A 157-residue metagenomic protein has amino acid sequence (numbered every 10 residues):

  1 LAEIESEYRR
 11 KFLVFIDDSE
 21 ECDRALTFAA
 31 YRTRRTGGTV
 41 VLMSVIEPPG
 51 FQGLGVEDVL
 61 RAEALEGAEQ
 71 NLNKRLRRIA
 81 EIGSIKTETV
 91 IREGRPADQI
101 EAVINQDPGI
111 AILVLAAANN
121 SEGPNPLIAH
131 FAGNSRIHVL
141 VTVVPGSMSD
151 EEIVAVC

Functional and structural regions predicted by a protein language model:
L1-E3, I104-C157: Gly/Ser-rich helix-loop-strand patches that form or flank binding pockets for ribonucleotide-derived cofactors
E3-V56, N134, V156-C157: Small/aliphatic-rich secondary-structure junction motif
A30, R77, A102, A129: Active-site phosphate/pyrophosphate- and oxyanion-stabilizing loops and adjacent acidic/basic residues in soluble
V59-N71: A short acidic, glycine-rich active-site loop that binds or catalyzes chemistry on phosphate/adenosine moieties
T87-T89: Rossmann-fold cofactor-recognition segment
I91-Q99: Charged docking surfaces used in two-component/phosphorelay signaling
